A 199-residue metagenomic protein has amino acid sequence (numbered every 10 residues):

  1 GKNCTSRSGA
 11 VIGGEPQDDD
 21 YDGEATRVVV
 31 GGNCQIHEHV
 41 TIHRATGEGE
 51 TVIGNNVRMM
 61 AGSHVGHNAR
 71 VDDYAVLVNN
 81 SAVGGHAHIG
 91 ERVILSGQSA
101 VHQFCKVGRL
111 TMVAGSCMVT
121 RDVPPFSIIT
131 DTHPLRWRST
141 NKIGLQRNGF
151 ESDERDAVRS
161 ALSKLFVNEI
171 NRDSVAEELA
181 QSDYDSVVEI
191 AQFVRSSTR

Functional and structural regions predicted by a protein language model:
G1-L135: Structural signal for interior beta-strand "rungs" in well-ordered beta-sheet cores of soluble enzyme domains
N3, G9, G14, D20 (+3 more regions): Terminal amphipathic alpha-helical/low-complexity segments used for targeting or macromolecular assembly
